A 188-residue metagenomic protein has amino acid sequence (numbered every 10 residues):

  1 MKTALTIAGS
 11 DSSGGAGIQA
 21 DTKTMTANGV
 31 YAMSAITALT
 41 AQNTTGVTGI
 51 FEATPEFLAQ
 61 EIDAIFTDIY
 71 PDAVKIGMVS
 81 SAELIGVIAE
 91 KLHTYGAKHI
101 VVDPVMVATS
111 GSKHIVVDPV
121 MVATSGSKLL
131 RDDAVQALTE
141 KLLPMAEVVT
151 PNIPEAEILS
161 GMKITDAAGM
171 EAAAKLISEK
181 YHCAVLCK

Functional and structural regions predicted by a protein language model:
M1-A73, A167-K188: Small-residue (G/A/S/T)-rich helix-start motifs and N-terminal tracts that mark the onset
A20-T22, T48-I50, I88-K91, L129-D133 (+1 more regions): Short, glycine/charged-enriched secondary-structure capping and boundary segments
N28, Y95-G96, M145, Y181: Helix C-cap/helix->beta junction micro-motif
A32-I36, K75-I76, V101-V102, V116-V117 (+2 more regions): Short beta-strand segments at enzyme active-site cores
A41-T48, A108-S112, A123-K128, A156-S160: A short acidic, helix-capping loop that chelates divalent metal ions and anchors anionic groups
I65-P144: Glycine/small-residue-rich loop that forms an oxyanion/phosphate-binding "nest" at active or ligand-binding sites
K113-H114, D132-K188: Conserved phosphate/ATP/ADP-binding segment of small-molecule kinases
